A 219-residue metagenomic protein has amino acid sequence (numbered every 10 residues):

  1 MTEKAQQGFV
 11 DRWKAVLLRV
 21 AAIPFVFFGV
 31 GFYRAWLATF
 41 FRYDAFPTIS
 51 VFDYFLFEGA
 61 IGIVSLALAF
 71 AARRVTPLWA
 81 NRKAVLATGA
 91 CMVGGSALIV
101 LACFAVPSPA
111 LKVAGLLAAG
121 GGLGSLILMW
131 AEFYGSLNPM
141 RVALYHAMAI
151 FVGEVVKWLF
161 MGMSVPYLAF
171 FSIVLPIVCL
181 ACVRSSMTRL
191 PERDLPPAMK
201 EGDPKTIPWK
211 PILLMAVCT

Functional and structural regions predicted by a protein language model:
M1-G8, P139-R141, K157-T219: Intracellular loop-helix junctions on the cytosolic face of multi-pass helical membrane proteins
Q6-E58, I207-T219: Pair of pore-lining "gating" transmembrane helices in MFS-fold secondary transporters
F52-T76: Central cavity-lining transmembrane alpha-helices of secondary-active solute carriers, predominantly the Major
G59-G62, N138-S164: Glycine-rich segments within core transmembrane alpha-helices of 12-TM secondary carriers
R74-A90: Cytoplasmic membrane-interface "Motif A"-like loop-to-helix N-cap segments of 12-TM Major Facilitator Superfamily
A90-V106: C-terminal ends and interior cores of transmembrane alpha-helices in multi-pass membrane transporters/permeases
P109-I127: Hydrophobic core of transmembrane alpha-helices in multi-pass small-molecule transporters, especially MFS/SLC-type
L123-L137: Intracellular juxtamembrane helix-capping segments at the cytosolic ends of symmetry-related transmembrane helices
